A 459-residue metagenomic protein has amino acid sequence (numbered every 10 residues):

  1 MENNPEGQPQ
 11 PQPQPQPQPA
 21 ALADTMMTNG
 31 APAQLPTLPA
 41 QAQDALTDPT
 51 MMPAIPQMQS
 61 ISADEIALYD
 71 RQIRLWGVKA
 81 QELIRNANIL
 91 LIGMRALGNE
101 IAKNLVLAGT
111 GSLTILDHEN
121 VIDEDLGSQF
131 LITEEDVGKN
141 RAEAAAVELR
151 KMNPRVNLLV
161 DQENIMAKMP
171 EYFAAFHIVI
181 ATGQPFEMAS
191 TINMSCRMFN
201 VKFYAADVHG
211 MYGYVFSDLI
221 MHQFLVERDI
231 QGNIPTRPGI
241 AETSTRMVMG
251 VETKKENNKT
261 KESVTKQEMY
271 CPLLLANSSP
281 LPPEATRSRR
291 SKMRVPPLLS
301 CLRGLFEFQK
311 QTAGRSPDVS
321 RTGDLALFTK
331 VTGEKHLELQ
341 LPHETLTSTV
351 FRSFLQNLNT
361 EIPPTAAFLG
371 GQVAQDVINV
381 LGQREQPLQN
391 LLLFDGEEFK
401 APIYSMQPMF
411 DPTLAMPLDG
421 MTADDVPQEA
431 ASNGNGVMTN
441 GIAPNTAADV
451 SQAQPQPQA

Functional and structural regions predicted by a protein language model:
M1-A459: Adenine nucleotide-associated cytosolic modules
